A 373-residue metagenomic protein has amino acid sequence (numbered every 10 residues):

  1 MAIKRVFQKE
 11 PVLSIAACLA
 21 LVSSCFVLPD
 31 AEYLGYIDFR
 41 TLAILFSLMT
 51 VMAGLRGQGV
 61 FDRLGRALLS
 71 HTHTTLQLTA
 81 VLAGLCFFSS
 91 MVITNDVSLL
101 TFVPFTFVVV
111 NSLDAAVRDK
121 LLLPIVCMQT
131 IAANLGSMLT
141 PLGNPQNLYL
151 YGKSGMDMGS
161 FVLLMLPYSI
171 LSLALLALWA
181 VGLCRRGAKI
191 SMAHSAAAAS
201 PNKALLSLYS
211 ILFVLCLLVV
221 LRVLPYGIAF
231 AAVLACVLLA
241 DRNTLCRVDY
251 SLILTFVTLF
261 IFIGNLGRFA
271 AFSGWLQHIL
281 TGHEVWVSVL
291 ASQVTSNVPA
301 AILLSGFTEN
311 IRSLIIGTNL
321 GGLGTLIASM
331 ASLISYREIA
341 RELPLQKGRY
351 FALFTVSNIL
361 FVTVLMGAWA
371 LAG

Functional and structural regions predicted by a protein language model:
A2, A174-L234: Long, contiguous bundles of hydrophobic transmembrane helices that form the permeation core of multi-pass
I3-K9, A31-T41, M156-Y168, A198-N202 (+4 more regions): Interfacial loop-to-helix junctions that mark the boundaries of transmembrane helices in multi-pass membrane
E10-L13, F39-R40, R66-A80, L121-I131 (+3 more regions): Cytoplasmic-side transmembrane-helix entry/capping segments in multi-pass membrane proteins
Y36, Q58, D62-A67, I211-E309: Transmembrane helical segments that form the transport core of multi-pass membrane transport proteins
F39-T41, S70-A83, L113-I125, K203-S207 (+2 more regions): Membrane-interfacial loop-to-helix junctions in multi-pass transporters
F88-M138, I302-I316, P344-R349, W369-A370: Hydrophobic transmembrane alpha-helices that form the pore/transport pathway of multi-pass ion and small-solute
A116-C184, S191-S195, Y336-G367: Membrane-core helix-loop-helix motifs of multi-pass transport proteins
V162-L173, W286-G373: C-terminal transmembrane helix pair
